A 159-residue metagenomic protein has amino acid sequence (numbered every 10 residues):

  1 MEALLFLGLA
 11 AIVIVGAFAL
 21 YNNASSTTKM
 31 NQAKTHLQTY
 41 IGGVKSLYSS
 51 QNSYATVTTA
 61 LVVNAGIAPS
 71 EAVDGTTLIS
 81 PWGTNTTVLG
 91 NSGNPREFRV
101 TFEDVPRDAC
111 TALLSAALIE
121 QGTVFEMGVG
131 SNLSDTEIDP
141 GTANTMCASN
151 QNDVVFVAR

Functional and structural regions predicted by a protein language model:
M1-K29, A33-H36: N-terminal single-pass transmembrane signal-anchor helix
E2, I14-A17, H36, V44 (+3 more regions): A general marker of short, structured functional hotspots
G8-A11, A17, A33, G43 (+4 more regions): Small-side-chain structural scaffolding
L20-A24, K34-A55: N-terminal alpha-helical signal peptides/signal-anchor transmembrane segments
S49-R159: Periplasmic/extracellular, small/polar-rich flexible segments of pilin-like filament-forming proteins
